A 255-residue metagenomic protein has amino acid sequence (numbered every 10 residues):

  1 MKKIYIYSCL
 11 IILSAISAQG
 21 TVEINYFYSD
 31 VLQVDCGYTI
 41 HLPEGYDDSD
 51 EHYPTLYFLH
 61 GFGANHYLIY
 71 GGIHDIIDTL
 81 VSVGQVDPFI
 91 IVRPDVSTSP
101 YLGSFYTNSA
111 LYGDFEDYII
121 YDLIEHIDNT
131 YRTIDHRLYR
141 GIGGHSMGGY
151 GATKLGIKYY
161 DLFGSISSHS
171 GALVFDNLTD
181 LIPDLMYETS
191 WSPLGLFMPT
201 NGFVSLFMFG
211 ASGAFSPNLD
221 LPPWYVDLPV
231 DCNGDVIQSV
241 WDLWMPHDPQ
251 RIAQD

Functional and structural regions predicted by a protein language model:
K3-A18: Sec-dependent N-terminal signal peptides
Q19-D255: Non-catalytic cap/lid and distal C-terminal segments of serine-dependent acyl enzymes
